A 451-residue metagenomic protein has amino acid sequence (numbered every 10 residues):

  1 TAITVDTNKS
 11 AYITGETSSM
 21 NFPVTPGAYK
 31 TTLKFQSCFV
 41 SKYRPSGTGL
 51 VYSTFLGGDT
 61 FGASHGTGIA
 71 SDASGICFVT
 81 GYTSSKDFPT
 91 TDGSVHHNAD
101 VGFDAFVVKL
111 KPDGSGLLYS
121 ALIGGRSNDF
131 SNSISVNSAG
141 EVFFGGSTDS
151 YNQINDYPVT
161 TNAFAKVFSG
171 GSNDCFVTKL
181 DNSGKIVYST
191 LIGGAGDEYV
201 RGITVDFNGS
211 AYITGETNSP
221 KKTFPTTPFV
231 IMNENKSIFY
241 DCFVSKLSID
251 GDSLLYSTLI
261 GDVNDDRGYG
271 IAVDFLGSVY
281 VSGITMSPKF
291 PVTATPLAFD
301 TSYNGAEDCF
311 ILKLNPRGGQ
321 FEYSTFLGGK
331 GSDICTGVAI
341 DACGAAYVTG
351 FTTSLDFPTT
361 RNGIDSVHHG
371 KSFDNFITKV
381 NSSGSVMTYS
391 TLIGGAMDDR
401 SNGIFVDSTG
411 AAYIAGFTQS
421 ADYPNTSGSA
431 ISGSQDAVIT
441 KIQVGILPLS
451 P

Functional and structural regions predicted by a protein language model:
T1-P451: A sequence-level/structural motif corresponding to short, flexible coil/turn segments enriched in small polar residues
